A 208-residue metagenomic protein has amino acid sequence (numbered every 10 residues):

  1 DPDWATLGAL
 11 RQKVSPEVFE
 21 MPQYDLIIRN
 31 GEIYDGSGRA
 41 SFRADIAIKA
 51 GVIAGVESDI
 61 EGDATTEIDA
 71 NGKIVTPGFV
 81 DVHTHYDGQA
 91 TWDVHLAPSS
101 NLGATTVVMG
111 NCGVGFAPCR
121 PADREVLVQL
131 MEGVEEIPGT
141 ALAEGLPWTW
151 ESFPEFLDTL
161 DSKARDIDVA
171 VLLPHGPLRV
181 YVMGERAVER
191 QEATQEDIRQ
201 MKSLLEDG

Functional and structural regions predicted by a protein language model:
L7, Q12-E20: Short, Lys/Arg-enriched N-terminal segments with co-localized hydrophobic residues within the first ~10-30 amino acids
P22-L26, I33-G78: Histidine-rich, glycine-flanked metal-binding segment
I28, T66-I68, V108, A170: Hydrophobic/aromatic beta-strand patches that form the interior of the parallel beta-sheet core in alpha/beta enzyme
G31, G51, G72, H83 (+2 more regions): Divalent metal-coordination and catalytic microenvironments
T65-T66, D87, P118-C119: Short Asp/Glu-rich motifs
I74-P98: Di-metal (Zn2+ and/or Mg2+/Mn2+) metal-binding site signature of metallo-dependent hydrolases with the MBL/beta-CASP
W92-L205: Divalent-metal coordination cores built from histidine and acidic residues
